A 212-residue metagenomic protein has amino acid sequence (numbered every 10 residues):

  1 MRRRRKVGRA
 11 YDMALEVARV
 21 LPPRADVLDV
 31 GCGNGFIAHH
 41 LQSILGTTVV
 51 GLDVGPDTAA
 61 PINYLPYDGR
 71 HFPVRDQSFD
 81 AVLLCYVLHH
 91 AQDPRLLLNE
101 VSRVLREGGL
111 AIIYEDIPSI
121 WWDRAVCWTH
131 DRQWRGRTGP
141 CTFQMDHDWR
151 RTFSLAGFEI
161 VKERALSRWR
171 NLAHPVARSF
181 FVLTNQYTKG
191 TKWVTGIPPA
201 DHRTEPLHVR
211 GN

Functional and structural regions predicted by a protein language model:
K6-R24: Conserved alpha-helix/loop element of class I SAM-dependent methyltransferases that forms part of the SAM/SAH-binding
R24-G33: Conserved class I S-adenosyl-L-methionine
N34-H71: Class I SAM-dependent methyltransferase SAM/SAH-binding core
L83: A conserved beta-strand element that flanks and buttresses the S-adenosyl-L-methionine
Y86-H90: Short catalytic micro-motifs in class I SAM-dependent methyltransferases
R95-E107: A short glycine-rich, Lys/Arg-flanked "PGG" loop and its adjoining helix->strand segment in the class I
I112-W134: Conserved class I S-adenosyl-L-methionine
R132-D148: Acceptor-substrate binding/catalytic loop of class I
